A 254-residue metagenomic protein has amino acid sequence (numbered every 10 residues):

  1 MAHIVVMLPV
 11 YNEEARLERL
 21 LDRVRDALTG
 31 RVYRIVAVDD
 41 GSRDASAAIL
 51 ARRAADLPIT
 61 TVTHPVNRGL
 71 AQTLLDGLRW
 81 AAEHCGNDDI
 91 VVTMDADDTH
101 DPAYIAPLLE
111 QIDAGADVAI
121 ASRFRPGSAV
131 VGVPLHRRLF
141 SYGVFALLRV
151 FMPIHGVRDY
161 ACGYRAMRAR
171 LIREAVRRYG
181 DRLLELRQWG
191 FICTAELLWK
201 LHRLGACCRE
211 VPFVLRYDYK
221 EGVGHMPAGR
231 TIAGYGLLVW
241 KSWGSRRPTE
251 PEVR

Functional and structural regions predicted by a protein language model:
M1-I4, A15, G30, P107 (+1 more regions): Hydrophobic helical membrane-anchoring modules
V5-P9, V36-A37, T63: Short hydrophobic beta-strand elements that form part of the catalytic alpha/beta core underpinning NDP-sugar/donor
L8-D22, G41: Active-site beta-to-alpha loop of glycosyltransferases that engages the nucleotide-sugar donor
L20, S46, L74, A103-I105 (+1 more regions): Acidic donor-diphosphate engagement hotspot in glycosyltransferases and nucleotidyltransferases that stabilizes
D22-V32: Short, acidic, metal-binding catalytic loop of nucleotide-sugar glycosyltransferases
D39-A48, V66, D98: A conserved acidic beta->alpha catalytic loop
T60, H64-E83, D88-I90, P102-L184 (+2 more regions): Acceptor/aglycone-binding surface of glycosyltransferases and processive sugar-polymer synthases
